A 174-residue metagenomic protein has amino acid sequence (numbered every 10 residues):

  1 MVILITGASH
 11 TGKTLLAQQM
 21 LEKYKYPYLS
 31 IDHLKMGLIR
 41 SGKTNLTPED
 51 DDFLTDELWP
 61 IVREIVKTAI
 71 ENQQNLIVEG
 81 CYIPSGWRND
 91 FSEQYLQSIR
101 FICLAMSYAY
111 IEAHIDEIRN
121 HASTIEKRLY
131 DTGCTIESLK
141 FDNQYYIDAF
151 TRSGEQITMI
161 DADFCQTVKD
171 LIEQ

Functional and structural regions predicted by a protein language model:
I5: Hydrophobic anchor at the beta1->P-loop junction of P-loop NTPases
A8: P-loop (Walker A) phosphate-binding loop of NTP-binding proteins
G12: Conserved glycine(s) of the Walker
L15: Conserved Walker
Q18-I61: Conserved substrate/cofactor phosphate-moiety recognition/catalytic segment in nucleotide-dependent phosphotransferases
F53-S98, I102-M106: Glycine-rich phosphate-binding loop used to anchor ATP phosphates in small-molecule kinases, encompassing both
I99-Q144: A glycine- and Lys/Arg-enriched "phosphate-lid" helix/loop adjacent to the NTP-binding pocket of small-molecule kinases
Q144-Q174: NTP-dependent small-molecule kinase module
